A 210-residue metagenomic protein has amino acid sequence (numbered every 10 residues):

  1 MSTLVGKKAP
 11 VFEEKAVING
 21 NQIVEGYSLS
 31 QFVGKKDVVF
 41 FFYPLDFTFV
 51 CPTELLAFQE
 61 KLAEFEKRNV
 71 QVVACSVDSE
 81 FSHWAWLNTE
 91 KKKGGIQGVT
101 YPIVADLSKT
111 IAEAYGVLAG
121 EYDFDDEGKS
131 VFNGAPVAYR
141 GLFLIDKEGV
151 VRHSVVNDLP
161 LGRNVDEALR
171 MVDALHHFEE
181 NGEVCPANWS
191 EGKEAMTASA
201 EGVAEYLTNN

Functional and structural regions predicted by a protein language model:
M1-N210: Chalcogenol-based redox active-site neighborhoods
